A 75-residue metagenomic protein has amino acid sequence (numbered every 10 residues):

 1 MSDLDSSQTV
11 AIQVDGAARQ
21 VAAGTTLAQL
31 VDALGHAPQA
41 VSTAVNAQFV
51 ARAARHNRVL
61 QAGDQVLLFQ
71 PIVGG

Functional and structural regions predicted by a protein language model:
M1-G74: Ubiquitin-like/PB1-type beta-grasp interaction modules and other compact soluble beta-rich domains
